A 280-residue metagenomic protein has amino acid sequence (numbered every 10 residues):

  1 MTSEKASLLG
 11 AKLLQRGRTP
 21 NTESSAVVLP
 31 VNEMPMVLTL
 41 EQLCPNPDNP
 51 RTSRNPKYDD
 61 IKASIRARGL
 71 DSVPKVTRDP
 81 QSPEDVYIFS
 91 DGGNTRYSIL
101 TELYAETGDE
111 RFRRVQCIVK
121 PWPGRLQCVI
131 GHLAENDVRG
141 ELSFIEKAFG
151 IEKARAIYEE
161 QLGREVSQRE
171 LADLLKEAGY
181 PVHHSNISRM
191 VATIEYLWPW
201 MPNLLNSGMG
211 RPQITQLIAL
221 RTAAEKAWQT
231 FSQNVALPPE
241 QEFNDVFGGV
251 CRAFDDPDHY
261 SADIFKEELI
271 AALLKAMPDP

Functional and structural regions predicted by a protein language model:
M1-V115: Short, charged/polar connector segments at secondary-structure boundaries
T52-D60, N94-T95, G124, C128 (+4 more regions): Charged, alpha-helix-enriched surfaces in structured cytosolic catalytic cores of large nucleotide-utilizing machines
R68, Y87, R125, V129 (+2 more regions): Extended accessory and catalytic-adjacent subdomains in large enzymes
T101-D173: Amphipathic, charge-rich alpha-helical segments that serve as recognition/docking helices
A105, A156, K176, A192-P199 (+1 more regions): Non-catalytic alpha-helical coupling and interface elements of nucleotide-dependent molecular machines and regulators
V166, A172-R189, S261: Short, basic interhelical loop/turn and adjoining N-cap of the next helix at nucleic-acid- or acidic-partner-contacting
G179-N234: Amphipathic alpha-helical "recognition" segments
K226-T230, L237-P280: Long, charge-rich C-terminal accessory regions
